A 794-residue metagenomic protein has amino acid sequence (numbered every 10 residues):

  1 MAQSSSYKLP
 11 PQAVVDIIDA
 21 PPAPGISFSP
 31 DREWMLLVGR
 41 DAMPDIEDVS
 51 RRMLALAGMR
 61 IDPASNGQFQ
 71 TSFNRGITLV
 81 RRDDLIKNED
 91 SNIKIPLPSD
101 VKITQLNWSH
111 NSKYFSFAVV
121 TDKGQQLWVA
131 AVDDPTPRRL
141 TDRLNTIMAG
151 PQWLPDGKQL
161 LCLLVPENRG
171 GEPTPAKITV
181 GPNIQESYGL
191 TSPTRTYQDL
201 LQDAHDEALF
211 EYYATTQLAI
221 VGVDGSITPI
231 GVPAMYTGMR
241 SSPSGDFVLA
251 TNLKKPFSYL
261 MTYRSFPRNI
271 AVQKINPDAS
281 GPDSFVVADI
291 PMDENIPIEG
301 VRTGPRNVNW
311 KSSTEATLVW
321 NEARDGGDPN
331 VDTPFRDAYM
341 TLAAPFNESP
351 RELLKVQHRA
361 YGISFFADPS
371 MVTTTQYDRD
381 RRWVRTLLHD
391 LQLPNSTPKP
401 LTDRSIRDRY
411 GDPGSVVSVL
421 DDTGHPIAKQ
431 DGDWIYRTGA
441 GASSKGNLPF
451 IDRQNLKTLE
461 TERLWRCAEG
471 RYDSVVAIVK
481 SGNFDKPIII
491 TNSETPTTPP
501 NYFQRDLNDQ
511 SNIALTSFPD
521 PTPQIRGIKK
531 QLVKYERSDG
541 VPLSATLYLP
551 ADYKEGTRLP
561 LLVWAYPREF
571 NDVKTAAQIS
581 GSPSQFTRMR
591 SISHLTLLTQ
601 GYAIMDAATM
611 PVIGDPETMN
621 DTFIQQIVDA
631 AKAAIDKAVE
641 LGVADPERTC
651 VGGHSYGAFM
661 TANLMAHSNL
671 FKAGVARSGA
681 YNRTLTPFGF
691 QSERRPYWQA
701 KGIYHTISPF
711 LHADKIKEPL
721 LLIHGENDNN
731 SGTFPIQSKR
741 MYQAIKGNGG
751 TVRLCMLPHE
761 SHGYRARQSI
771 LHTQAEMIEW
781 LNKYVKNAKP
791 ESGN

Functional and structural regions predicted by a protein language model:
M1-P500, Q504-S511, S517-G527, P542 (+2 more regions): Beta-propeller folds
T71-I77, R82, K574, Q578-N794: Active-site-proximal cap/loop segments of hydrolase catalytic domains
Q217-A219, V223, W564-R568, G601-A603 (+1 more regions): Glycine-rich, acidic and aromatic/proline-enriched surface loops and short helix-turn segments that act as binding
I270, L318, L401, Y502 (+6 more regions): Conserved hydrophobic/aromatic pocket- or pore-lining residues that grip, position, or stack substrates in active sites
T516-T557: N-terminal cap/lid segment of alpha/beta-hydrolase-fold proteins
Y548, W564-A565, G652, I723: Short hydrophobic segments within beta-strands
L549, T557-R568: Short beta-strand element of the alpha/beta-hydrolase
